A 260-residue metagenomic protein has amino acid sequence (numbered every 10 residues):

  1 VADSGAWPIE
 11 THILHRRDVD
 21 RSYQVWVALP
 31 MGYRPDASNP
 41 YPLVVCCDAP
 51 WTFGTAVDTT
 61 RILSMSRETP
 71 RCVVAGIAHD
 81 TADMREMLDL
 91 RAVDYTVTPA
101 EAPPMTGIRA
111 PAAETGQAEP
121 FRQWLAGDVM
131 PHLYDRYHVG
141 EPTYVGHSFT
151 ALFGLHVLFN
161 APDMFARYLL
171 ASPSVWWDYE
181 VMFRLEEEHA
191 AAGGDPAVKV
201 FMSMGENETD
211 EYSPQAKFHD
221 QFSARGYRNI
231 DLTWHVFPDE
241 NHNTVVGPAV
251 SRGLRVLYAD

Functional and structural regions predicted by a protein language model:
V1-Y41: A domain-start/cap signature at the N-terminus of enzymes
P40-W124, D128, H132-R136: Serine-hydrolase catalytic machinery in alpha/beta-hydrolase-like enzymes
T60-R61, A151-P162: Short glycine-enriched nucleophile-adjacent loop and the immediately C-terminal alpha-helix near the catalytic center
I77-A78, H147, A171-S172, S203: Alpha/beta-hydrolase-fold catalytic nucleophile elbow
F121, S148-A151: Active-site loop->helix "elbow" adjoining a glycine-rich segment at hydrolase catalytic centers
Y137-S148, Y168: Alpha/beta-hydrolase fold nucleophile elbow
N160-A197, E211: Mobile cap/lid helix-loop segments that gate and shape the active-site cleft of serine hydrolases
F201-S203, E208-D260: C-terminal catalytic histidine-bearing segment of alpha/beta-hydrolase fold enzymes
